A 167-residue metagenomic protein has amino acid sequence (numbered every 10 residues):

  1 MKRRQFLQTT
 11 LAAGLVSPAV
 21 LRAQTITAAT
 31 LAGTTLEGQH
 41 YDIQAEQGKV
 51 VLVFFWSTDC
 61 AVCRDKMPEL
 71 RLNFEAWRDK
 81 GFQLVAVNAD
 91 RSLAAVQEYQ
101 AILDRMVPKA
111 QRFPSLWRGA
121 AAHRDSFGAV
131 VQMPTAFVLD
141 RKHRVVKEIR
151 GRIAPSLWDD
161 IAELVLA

Functional and structural regions predicted by a protein language model:
Q5-A23: N-terminal export signals
L21-I43: N-terminal "domain-start" segment that seeds a small globular fold
V50-V51, P134: Alpha/beta-hydrolase fold active-site loops
F55-E69: Conserved redox-active cysteine motifs that mediate thiol-disulfide chemistry, especially di-cysteine Cys-X(1-2)-Cys
M67-V87: Conserved helix-turn-beta segment immediately C-terminal to the redox Cys motif in thioredoxin-like folds
F82-A95, A110-A120: Thiol-based oxidoreductase modules, predominantly thioredoxin-like and allied folds used for disulfide exchange
Q100-T135: Short, internal strand/loop/helix patches that form the active-site neighborhood or redox-interaction surface
V138-A167: Thiol-/selenol-based redox modules, centered on thioredoxin-like and closely related oxidoreductase domains
